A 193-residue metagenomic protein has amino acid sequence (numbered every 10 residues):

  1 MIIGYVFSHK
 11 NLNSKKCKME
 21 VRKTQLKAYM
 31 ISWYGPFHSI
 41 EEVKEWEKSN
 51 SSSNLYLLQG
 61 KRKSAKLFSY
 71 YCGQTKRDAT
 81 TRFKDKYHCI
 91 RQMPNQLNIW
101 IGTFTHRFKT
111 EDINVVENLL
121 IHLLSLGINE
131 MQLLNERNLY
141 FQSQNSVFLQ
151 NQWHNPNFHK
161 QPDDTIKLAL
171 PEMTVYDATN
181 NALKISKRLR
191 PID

Functional and structural regions predicted by a protein language model:
M1-S69, Q74-D193: Boundary/linker segments flanking structured domains
